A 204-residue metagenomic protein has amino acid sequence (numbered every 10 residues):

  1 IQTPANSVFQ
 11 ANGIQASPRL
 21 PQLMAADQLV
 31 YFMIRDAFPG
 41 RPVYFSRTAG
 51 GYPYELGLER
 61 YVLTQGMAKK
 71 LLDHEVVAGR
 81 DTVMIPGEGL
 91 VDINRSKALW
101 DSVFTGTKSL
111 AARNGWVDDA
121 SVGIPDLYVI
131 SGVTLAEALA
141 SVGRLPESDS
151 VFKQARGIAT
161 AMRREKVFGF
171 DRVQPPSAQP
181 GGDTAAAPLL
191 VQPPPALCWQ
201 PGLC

Functional and structural regions predicted by a protein language model:
I1-A178, T184, L189-V191, C198: ER/secretory pathway lumenal C-terminal domains and tails of membrane proteins involved in glycoprotein biogenesis
Q200-L203: Short, intrinsically disordered C-terminal tails of secreted or membrane-associated proteins
